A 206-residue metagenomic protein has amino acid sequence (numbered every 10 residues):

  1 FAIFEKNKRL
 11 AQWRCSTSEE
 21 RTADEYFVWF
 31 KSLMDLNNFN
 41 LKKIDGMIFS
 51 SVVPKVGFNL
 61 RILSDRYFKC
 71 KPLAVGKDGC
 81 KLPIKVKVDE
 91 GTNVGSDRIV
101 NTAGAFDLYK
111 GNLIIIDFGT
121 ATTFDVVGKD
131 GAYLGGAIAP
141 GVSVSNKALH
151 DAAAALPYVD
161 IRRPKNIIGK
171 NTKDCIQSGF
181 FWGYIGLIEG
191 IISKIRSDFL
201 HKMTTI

Functional and structural regions predicted by a protein language model:
F1-D35, G131-P157: Short glycine-rich, Thr/Ser-proximal phosphate-binding strand/loop in the N-terminal lobe of ATP-dependent enzymes
K6-L10, C80-V86: Short, basic/glycine-rich phosphate-binding loops at helix/coil junctions that contact nucleotide phosphates
T17, R21, N146-I206: ATP-binding/phosphotransfer module of carbohydrate and carboxylate kinases, centering on a glycine-rich
F30-G46, I191-T204: Phosphate/pyrophosphate-binding loops at sites that engage ATP/ADP/AMP, CoA/4′-phosphopantetheine, polyphosphate
M34-F39, I44-D65: Phosphate-bearing ligand-interacting subdomains that bind or position ATP/ADP/UDP/GDP/NAD(P) or nucleotide-linked
I48, L113-D117, I206: Short glycine-aspartate micro-motif
I62, C70-A74, P83-A152, W182-I192: Phosphate-binding/catalytic loop of phosphoryl-transfer enzymes
K69-L82, P164, K202-T205: Conserved phosphate-binding/catalytic loops in two-lobed NTP-binding clefts
